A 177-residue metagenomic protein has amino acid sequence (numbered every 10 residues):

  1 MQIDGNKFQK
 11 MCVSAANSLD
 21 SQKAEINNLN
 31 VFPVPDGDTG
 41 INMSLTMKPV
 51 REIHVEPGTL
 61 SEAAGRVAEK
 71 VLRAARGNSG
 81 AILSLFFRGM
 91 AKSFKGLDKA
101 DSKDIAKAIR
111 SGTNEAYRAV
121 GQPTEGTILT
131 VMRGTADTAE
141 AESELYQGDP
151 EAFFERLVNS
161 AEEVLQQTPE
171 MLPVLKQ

Functional and structural regions predicted by a protein language model:
M1-Q177: N-terminal loops that bind phosphate or other acidic moieties and the adjacent beta-alpha structural core
